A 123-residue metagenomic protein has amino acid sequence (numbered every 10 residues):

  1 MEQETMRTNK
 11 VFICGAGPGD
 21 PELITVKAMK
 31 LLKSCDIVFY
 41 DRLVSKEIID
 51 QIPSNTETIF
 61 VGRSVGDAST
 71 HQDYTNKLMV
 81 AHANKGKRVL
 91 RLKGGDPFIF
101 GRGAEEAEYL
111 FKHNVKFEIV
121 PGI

Functional and structural regions predicted by a protein language model:
M1-A16, P21, V26-I123: Class I S-adenosyl-L-methionine
